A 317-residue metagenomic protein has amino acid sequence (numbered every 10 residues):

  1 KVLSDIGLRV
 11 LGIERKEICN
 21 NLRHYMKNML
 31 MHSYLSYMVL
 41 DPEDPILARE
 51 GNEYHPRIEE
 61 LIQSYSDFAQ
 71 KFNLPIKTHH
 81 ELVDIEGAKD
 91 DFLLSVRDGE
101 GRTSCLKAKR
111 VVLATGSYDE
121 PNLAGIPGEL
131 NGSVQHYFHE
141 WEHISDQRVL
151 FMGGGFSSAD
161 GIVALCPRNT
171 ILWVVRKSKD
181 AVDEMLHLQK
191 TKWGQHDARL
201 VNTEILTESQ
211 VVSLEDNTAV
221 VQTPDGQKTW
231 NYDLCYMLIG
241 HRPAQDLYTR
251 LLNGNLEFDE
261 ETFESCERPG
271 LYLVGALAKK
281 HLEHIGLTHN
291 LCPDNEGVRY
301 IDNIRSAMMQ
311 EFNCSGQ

Functional and structural regions predicted by a protein language model:
K1-Y25, T170-V182: Glycine-rich FAD pyrophosphate-binding loop
I13, E17-Q63, A278-H284: Glycine-rich active-site loop/strand segments that organize a redox cofactor
K27-M29, T249-L273, L277-E283: FAD-binding beta-loop-beta segment adjacent to the flavin cofactor pocket
I46-D67, K77-T78, S178-K192, I285-H289: Short beta-strand to alpha-helix junction loop
R57, S104, L113-I171, L256-R268 (+1 more regions): Glycine-rich dinucleotide-binding loop and its adjacent helix/turn
N73, K77-H80, D84, D91 (+3 more regions): A Rossmann-like FAD-binding core segment of flavoenzymes
S104-Y118, L150-M152, W230-H241, L273: Short hydrophobic core segments
P269, L273-Q317: A conserved FAD-binding loop/helix module that cradles the flavin
